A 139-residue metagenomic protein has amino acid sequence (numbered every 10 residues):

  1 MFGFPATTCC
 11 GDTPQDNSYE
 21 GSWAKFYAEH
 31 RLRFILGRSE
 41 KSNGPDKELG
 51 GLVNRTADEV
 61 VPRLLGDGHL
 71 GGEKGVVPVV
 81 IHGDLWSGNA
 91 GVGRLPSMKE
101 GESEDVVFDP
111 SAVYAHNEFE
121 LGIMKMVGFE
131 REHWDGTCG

Functional and structural regions predicted by a protein language model:
P5, T13, L70, A90-L95: Compositionally biased, intrinsically disordered low-complexity regions
A6-L65: Active-site catalytic-loop/activation-segment of kinase and kinase-like phosphoryl-transfer enzymes
Y19-A28, I35-G37, K74-V80, S87-G139: Active-site Asp-x-Gly
V61-G66, L70-G71, V77: GST-like fold's C-terminal all-alpha helical module
